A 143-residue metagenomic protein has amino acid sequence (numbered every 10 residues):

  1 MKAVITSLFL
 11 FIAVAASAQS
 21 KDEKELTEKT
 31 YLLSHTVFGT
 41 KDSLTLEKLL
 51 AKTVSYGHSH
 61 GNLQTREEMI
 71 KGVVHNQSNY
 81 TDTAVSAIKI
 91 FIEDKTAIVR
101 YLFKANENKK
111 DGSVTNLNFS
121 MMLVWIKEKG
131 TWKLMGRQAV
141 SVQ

Functional and structural regions predicted by a protein language model:
V4, F11, A16-K52: Short, low-complexity N-terminal intrinsically disordered segments enriched in polar/charged residues
K21-E25, D42-E93, L102: A solvent-exposed, acidic/Ser-Thr-rich amphipathic alpha-helical stretch
I90-A97, W125-T131: A short, structured loop/turn motif at beta-sheet edges
Y101-N108: Generic short beta-strand segments
K110-G112: Outer-membrane beta-barrel domain signature
V114-N116: Transmembrane beta-barrel outer-membrane domains
N118-Q143: Short beta-strand edge/turn micro-motifs at domain boundaries
